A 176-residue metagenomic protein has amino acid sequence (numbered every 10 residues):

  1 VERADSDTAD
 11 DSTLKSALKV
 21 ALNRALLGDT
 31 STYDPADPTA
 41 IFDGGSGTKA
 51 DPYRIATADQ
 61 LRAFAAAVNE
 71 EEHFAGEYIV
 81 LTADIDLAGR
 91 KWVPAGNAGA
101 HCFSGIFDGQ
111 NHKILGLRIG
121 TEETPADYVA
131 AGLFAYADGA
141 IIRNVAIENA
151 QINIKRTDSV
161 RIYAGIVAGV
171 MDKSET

Functional and structural regions predicted by a protein language model:
A4, D11-T176: Surface-exposed repetitive/solenoidal architectures
